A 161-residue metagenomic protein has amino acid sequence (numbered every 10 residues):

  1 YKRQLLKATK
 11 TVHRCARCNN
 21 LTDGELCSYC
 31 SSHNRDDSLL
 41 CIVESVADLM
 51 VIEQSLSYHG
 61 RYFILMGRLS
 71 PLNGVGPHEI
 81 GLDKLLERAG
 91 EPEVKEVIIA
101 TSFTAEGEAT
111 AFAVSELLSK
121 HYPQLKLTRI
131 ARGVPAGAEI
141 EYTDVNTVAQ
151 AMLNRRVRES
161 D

Functional and structural regions predicted by a protein language model:
Y1: Conserved small/polar residues in nucleotide/adenosyl-binding loops
Q4: P-loop/Walker A NTP-binding region and its immediately flanking N-terminal helices in P-loop NTPase folds
A8-T11, D23: Short metal-coordination and nucleic-acid-contact micro-motifs, chiefly zinc-binding Cys/His arrays
C15-C18, C27-C30: Short cysteine-rich clusters marking metal-coordination/redox-active sites
N20-G24, R35: Short functional micro-motifs and their immediate structural scaffolds
E25-C27, D48-L49: Glycine-rich, charged/polar anion/phosphate-binding loops that engage phosphate groups from diverse ligands
S32-T101: Extended interfacial segments that mediate partner engagement and assembly in macromolecular machines
S55-H59, L86-D161: Long C-terminal interaction/binding lobes of large macromolecular proteins
